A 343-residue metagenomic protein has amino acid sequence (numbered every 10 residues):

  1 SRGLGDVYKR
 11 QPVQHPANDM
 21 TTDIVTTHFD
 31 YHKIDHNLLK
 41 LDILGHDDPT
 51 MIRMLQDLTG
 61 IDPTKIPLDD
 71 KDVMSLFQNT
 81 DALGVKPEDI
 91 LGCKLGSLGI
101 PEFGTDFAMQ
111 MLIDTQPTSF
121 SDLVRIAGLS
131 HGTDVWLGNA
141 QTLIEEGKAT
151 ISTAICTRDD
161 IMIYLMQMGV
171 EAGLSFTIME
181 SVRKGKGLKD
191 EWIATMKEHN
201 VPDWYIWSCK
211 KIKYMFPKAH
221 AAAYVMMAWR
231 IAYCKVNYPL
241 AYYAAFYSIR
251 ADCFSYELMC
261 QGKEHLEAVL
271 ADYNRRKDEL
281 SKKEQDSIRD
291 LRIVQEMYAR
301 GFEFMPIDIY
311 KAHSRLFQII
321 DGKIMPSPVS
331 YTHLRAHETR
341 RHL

Functional and structural regions predicted by a protein language model:
S1-R2, D6-L334, R340-R341: Noncatalytic, beta-rich nucleic-acid-contacting surfaces in large DNA/RNA-processing enzymes
